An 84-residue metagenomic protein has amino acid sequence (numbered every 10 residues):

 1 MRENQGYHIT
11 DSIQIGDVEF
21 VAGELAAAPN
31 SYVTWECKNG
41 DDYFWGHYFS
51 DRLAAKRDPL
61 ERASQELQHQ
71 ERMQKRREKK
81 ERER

Functional and structural regions predicted by a protein language model:
M1-Q14: Negatively charged, low-complexity tracts enriched in Asp/Glu with abundant Ser/Thr
D11, D17-E19, D41-D42, D51 (+2 more regions): Acidic-enriched, low-complexity/disordered segments with a strong bias for Aspartate over Glutamate
V18-G46, R62: Short aromatic-glycine-(Arg/Gly/Cys) micro-motifs in beta-strand/loop hairpins
Y48-E66: A short, charged, amphipathic alpha-helix used as a generic interaction element across diverse proteins
A55, M73-R84: Non-Sec secretion/translocation targeting segments of pathogen effectors
Q70: Cell wall/extracellular polymer interaction/catalysis modules
